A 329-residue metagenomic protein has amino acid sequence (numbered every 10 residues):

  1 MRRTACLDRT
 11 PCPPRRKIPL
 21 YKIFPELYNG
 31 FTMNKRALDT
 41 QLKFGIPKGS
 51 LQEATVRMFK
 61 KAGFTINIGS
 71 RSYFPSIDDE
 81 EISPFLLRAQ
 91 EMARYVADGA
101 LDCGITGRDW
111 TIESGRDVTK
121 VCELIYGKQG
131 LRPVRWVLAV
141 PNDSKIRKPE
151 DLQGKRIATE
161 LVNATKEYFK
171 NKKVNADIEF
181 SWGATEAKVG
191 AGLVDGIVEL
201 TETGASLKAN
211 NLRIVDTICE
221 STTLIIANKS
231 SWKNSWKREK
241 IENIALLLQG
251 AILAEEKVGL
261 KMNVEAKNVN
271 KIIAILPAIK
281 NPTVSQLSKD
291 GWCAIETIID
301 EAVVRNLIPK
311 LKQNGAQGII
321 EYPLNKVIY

Functional and structural regions predicted by a protein language model:
R2-A5, Y28: Short, basic, low-complexity termini and linkers enriched in Ser/Thr/Gly/Pro that act as targeting/leader peptides
K17, Y21-K22, E26-T32: Short, positively charged and aromatic/hydrophobic N-terminal segments
N34-E81, L86, T106-C122, Y126-R135 (+1 more regions): Small-molecule-sensing regulatory modules
S83-D102: Short, structured active-site "lid" loops
